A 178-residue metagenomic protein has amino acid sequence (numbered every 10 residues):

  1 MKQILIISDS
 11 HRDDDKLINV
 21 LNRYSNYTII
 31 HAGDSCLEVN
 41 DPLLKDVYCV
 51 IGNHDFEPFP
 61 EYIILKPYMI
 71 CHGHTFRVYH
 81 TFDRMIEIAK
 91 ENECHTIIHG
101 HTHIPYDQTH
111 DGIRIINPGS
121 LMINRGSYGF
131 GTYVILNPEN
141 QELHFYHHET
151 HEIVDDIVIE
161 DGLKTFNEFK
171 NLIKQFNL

Functional and structural regions predicted by a protein language model:
M1-K45, D55, I157-L172, L178: N-terminal active-site segment of His-dependent metallophosphoesterases
K2, D55-K90, I123-S127: Active-site-proximal segments of metal-dependent phosphoesterases and phosphodiesterases across multiple
K2, Y27, K45-V47, K66 (+2 more regions): A structural micro-motif
I6-S8, T28-D34, Y48-N53, I70-G73 (+2 more regions): Active-site neighborhood of phospho(di)ester-bond hydrolases with catalytic His/Asp-centered motifs
H11-K16, C36-N40, H54-F59, F76-Y79 (+2 more regions): Active-site environment of divalent metal-dependent phosphoester hydrolases
I18-N19, P42-L44, E61-I63, F82-D83 (+2 more regions): Short amphipathic alpha-helical segments
R84-M122: A mid-sequence interfacial segment
T109-L178: Acidic, His/Gly-rich catalytic cores of divalent-metal-dependent hydrolytic chemistry
